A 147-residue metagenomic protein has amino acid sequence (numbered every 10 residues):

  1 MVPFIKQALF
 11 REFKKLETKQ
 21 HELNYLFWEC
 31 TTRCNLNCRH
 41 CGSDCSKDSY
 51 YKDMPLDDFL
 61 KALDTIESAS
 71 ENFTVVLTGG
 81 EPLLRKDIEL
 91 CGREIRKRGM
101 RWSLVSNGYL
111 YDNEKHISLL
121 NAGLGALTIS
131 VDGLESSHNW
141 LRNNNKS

Functional and structural regions predicted by a protein language model:
V2-A126: Conserved alpha-helical substructure of the radical SAM core
K52, N144-S147: Short capping loops/turns at secondary-structure boundaries
D58-K61, S137, K146-S147: An acidic, carboxylate-rich microenvironment
P82-L83, G108-N113, I129-N145: Conserved radical SAM core fold
